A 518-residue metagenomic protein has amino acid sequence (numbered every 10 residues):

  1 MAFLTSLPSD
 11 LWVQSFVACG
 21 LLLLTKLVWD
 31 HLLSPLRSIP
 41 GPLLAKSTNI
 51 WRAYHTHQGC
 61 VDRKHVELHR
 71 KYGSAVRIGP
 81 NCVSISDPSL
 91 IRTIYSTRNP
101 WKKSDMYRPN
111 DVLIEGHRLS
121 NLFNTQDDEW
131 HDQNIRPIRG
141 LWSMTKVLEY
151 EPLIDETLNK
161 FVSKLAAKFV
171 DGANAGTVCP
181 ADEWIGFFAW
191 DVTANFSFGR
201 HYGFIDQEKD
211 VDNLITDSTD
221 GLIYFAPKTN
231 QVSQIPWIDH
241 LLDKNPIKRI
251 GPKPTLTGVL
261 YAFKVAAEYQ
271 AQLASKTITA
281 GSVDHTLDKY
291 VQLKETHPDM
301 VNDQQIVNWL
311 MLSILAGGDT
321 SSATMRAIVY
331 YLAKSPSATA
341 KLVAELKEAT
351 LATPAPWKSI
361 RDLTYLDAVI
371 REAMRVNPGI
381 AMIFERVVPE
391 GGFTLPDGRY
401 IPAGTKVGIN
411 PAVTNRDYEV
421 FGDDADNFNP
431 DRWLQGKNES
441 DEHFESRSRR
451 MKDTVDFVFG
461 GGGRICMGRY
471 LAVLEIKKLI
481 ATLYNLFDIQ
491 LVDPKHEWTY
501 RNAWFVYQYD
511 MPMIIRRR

Functional and structural regions predicted by a protein language model:
A2-Q133, D155-K160, F188, P254-L260 (+2 more regions): N-terminal membrane-proximal hinge/A-helix region immediately C-terminal to the signal-anchor transmembrane segment
F3-L4, L158, V162, D220 (+5 more regions): Cytochrome P450 proximal C-terminal region
L36-P40, T56-G59, M144-L148, W357-T364 (+1 more regions): Conserved, non-catalytic sequence blocks in retroelement Pol enzymes and Pol-derived host proteins
L44, E151, D155, A175 (+8 more regions): Cytochrome P450 I-helix active-site segment
R70, S74-V76, H297-D299, A355-E372 (+2 more regions): Cytochrome P450 C-terminal beta-domain/meander region
S104-E115, E149-M325: Cytochrome P450 heme-thiolate monooxygenase catalytic core
T320-E345, Y470-F487: Cytochrome P450 catalytic-core helices
I409-S446: Conserved cytochrome P450 K-helix/beta-meander segment immediately N-terminal to the heme-binding cysteine loop
